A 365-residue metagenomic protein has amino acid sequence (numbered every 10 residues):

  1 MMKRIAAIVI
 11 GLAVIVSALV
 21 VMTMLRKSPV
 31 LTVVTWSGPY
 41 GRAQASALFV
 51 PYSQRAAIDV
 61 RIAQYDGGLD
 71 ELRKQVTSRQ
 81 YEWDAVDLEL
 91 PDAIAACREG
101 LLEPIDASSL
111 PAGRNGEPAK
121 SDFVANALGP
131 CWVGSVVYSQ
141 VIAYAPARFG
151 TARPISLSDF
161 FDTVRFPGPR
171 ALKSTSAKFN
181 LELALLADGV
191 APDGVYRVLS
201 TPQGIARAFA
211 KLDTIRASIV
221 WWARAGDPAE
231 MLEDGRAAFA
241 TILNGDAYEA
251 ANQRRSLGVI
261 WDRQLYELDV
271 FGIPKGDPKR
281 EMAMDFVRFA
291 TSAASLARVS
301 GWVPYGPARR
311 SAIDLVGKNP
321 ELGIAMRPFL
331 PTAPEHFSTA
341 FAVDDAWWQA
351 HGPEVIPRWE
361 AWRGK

Functional and structural regions predicted by a protein language model:
V21-A96: Early extracytoplasmic/lumenal segment of secretory-pathway proteins
G38-A43, E82, L88-M231: Extracytoplasmic ligand-binding site segments that recognize negatively charged/polar headgroups
D92-A95, E233, F239-S256: A ligand-binding cleft/hinge motif common to bilobed small-molecule-binding domains
A96-P104, N126-P130, E249-W261, I324-R327: Ligand-binding "clamshell"
Y138, I205-I215, N252-D277, P320-L322: Periplasmic-binding protein-like
V141-R148, L185-L186, L268-M282, R298-W302: A bilobed periplasmic-binding-protein/Venus flytrap-type ligand-binding module shared by bacterial periplasmic
P274-A340: Mature extracytoplasmic/periplasmic domains
E335-K365: Conserved C-terminal helix/tail region of periplasmic/extracytoplasmic solute-binding proteins
